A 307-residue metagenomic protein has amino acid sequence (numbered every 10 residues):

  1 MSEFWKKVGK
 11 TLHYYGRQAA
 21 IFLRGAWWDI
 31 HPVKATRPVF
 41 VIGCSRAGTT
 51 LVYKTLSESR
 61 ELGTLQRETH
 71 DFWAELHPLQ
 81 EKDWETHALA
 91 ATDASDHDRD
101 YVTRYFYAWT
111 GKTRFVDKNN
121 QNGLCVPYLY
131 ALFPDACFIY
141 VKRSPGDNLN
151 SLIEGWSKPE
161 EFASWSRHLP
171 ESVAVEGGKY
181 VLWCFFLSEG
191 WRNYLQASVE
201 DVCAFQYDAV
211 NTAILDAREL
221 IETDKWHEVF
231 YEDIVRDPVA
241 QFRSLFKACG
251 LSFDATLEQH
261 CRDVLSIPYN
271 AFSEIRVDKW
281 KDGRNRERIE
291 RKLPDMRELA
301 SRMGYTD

Functional and structural regions predicted by a protein language model:
M1-P38, E161-E171, E176-D307: PAPS-dependent sulfotransferases, especially Golgi type II membrane carbohydrate sulfotransferases
M1-T103, W109, G155-H168, V264 (+1 more regions): PAPS-dependent sulfotransferase catalytic core
V39, G63, C137-I139, H227-V229: Hydrophobic/aromatic beta-strand patches that form the interior of the parallel beta-sheet core in alpha/beta enzyme
G43, F115-K118, Y140-K142, E228-F230: Short beta-strand segments
T50-Y53, D71-A74, G123-V126, G146-S151 (+2 more regions): Short catalytic/ligand-binding loop motif for oxyanion handling, primarily in non-cytosolic enzymes, centered on
S59-R60, F133, I221-T223: Acidic-histidine catalytic/liganding microenvironments
V102-Y128: Glycine-rich phosphate-binding loop used to anchor ATP phosphates in small-molecule kinases, encompassing both
K118, L132-G155: Conserved phosphate-donor/acceptor-positioning beta-strand/loop module used by diverse small-molecule
